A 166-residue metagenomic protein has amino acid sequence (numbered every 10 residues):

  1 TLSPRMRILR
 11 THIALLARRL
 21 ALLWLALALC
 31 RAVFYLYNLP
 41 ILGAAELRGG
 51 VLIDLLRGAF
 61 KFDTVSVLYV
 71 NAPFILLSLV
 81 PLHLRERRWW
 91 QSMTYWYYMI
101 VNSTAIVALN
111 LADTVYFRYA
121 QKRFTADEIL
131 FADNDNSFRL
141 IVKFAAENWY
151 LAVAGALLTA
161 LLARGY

Functional and structural regions predicted by a protein language model:
T1-R5: Short, Lys/Arg-enriched N-terminal segments with co-localized hydrophobic residues within the first ~10-30 amino acids
R7-L22: N-terminal membrane topogenic signal
L16, L20, A59, D63-V67 (+1 more regions): Loop-to-transmembrane-helix entry motif
A26-C30, V70-P73, A108, L162-A163: Alpha-helical transmembrane segments of polytopic integral membrane proteins, especially the permease/helical cores
C30-F62, Y95-A154: Membrane-interfacial interhelical loops
Y69-L82: Central hydrophobic cores of alpha-helical transmembrane segments in multi-pass inner-membrane proteins across all
H83-M93: Membrane-interface helix-boundary motifs at transmembrane edges
L84-R85, G155-Y166: Cytosolic-side transmembrane helix boundary signature
